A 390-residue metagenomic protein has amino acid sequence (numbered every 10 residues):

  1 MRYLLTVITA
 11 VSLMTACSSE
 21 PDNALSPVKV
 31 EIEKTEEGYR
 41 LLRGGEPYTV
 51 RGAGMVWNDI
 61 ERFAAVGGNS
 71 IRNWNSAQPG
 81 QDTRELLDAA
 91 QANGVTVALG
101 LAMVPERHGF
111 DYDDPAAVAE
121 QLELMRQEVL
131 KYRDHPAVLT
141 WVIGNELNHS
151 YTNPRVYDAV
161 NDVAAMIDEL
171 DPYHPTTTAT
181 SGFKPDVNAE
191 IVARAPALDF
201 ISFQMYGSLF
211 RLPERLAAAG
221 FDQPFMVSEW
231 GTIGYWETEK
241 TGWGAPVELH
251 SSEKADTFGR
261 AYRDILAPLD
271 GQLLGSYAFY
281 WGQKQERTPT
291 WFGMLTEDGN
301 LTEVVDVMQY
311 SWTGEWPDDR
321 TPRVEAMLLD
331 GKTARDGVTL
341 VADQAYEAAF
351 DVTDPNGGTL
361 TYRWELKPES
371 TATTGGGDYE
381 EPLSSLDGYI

Functional and structural regions predicted by a protein language model:
L5-S12: Bacterial N-terminal signal peptides
M14-A16: C-terminal motif of bacterial Sec signal peptides marking the signal peptidase cleavage site
S18-E20: Bacterial signal peptide processing site
N23-G38: Short acidic, Pro/Gly- and aromatic-enriched capping/linker segments at domain boundaries
E33-E36, L42-L198, R211, F221 (+2 more regions): Active-site mouth of glycoside hydrolases
T35-E36, R43-G44, V50, L216-Y379 (+1 more regions): Substrate-binding clefts and catalytic carboxylate motifs of secreted carbohydrate-active enzymes
A98, P175-T177, S202, M226 (+1 more regions): Structural detector of well-ordered beta-strand residues that form the stable sheet scaffold of enzyme domains
G182-W236, K240-T241: Aromatic- and acid-rich polysaccharide-binding/catalytic face of secreted or lumenal carbohydrate-active enzymes
